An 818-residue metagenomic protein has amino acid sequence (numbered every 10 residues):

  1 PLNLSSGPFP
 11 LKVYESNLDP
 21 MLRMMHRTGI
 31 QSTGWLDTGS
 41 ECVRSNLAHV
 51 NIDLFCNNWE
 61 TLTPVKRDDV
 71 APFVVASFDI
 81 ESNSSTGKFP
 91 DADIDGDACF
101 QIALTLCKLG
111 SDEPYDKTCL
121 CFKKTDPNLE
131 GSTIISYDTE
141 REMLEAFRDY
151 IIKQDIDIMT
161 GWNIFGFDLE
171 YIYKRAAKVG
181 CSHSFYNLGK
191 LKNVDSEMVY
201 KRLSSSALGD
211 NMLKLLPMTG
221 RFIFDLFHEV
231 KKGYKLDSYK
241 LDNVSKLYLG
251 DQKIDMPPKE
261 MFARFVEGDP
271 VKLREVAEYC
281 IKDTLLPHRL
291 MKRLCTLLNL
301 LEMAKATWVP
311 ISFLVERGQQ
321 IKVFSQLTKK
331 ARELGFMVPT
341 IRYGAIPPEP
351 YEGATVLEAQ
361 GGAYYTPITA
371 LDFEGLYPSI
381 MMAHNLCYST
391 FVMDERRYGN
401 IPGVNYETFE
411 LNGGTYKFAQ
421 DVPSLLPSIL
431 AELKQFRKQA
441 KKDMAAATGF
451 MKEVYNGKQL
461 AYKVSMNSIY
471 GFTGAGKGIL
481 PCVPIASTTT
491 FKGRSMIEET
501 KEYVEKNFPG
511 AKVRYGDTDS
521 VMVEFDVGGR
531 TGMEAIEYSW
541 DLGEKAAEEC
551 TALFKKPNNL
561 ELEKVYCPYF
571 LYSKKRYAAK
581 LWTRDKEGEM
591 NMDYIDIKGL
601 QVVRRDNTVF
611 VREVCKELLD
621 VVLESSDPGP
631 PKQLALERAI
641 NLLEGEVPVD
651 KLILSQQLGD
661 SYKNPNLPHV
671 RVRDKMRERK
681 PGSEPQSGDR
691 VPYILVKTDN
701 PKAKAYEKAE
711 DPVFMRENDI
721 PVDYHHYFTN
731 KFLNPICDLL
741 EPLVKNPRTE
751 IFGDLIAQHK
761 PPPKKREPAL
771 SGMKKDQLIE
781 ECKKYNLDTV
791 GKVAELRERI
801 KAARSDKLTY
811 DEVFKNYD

Functional and structural regions predicted by a protein language model:
P1-D155, K282, H288-K305, S312-G353 (+4 more regions): DnaQ-like (DEDDh/DEDDy) 3′-5′ exonuclease domain used for proofreading and 3′-end trimming on nucleic acids
L22, S32-C42, F262-N385, M451-Y503 (+4 more regions): Common nucleic-acid-contacting/processivity interface regions adjacent to the catalytic cores of nucleic-acid enzymes
C42, L213, L226, E333-I479 (+4 more regions): Catalytic nucleotidyl-transfer cores of nucleotide-processing enzymes
P114-L120, D126-D138, D155, M159 (+2 more regions): Active-site-proximal helix-loop-helix substrate-binding element of RNase H-like nuclease domains
F147-Y171: Proline-aspartate-enriched helix->loop->beta-strand connector
D157-I164, A511-R514, M522: Short glycine-rich phosphate-binding loop at a beta-alpha junction
V521-G543: Catalytic palm subdomain of template-directed nucleic-acid polymerases, centered on the conserved carboxylate motif
E544-G772, D776, E780-K784, D788 (+3 more regions): C-terminal, non-catalytic extensions of nucleic-acid polymerases
